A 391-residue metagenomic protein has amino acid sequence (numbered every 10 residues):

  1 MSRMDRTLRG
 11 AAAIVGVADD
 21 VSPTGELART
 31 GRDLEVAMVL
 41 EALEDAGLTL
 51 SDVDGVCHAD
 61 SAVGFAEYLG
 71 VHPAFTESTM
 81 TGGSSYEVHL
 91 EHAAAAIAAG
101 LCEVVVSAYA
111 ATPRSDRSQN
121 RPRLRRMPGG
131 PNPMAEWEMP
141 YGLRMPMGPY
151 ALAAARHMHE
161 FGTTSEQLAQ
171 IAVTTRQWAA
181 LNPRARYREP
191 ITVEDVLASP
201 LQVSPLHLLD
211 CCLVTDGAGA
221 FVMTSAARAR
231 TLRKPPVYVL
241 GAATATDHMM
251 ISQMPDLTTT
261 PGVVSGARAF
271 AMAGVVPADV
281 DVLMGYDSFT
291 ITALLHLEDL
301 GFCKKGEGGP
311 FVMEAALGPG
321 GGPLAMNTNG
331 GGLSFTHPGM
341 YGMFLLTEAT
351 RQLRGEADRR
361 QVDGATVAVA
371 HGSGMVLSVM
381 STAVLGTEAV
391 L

Functional and structural regions predicted by a protein language model:
M1-M80, A95-A99, Y109-C212, G219-A220 (+5 more regions): Conserved "HGTGT" condensation-loop signature of ketosynthase/thiolase-family condensing enzymes that catalyze
G82-H92: Short phosphate-binding loop-to-helix
V104-V106: Paired acidic/hydrophobic, glycine-rich loop segments that form the ligand-binding mouth/hinge of periplasmic-binding
